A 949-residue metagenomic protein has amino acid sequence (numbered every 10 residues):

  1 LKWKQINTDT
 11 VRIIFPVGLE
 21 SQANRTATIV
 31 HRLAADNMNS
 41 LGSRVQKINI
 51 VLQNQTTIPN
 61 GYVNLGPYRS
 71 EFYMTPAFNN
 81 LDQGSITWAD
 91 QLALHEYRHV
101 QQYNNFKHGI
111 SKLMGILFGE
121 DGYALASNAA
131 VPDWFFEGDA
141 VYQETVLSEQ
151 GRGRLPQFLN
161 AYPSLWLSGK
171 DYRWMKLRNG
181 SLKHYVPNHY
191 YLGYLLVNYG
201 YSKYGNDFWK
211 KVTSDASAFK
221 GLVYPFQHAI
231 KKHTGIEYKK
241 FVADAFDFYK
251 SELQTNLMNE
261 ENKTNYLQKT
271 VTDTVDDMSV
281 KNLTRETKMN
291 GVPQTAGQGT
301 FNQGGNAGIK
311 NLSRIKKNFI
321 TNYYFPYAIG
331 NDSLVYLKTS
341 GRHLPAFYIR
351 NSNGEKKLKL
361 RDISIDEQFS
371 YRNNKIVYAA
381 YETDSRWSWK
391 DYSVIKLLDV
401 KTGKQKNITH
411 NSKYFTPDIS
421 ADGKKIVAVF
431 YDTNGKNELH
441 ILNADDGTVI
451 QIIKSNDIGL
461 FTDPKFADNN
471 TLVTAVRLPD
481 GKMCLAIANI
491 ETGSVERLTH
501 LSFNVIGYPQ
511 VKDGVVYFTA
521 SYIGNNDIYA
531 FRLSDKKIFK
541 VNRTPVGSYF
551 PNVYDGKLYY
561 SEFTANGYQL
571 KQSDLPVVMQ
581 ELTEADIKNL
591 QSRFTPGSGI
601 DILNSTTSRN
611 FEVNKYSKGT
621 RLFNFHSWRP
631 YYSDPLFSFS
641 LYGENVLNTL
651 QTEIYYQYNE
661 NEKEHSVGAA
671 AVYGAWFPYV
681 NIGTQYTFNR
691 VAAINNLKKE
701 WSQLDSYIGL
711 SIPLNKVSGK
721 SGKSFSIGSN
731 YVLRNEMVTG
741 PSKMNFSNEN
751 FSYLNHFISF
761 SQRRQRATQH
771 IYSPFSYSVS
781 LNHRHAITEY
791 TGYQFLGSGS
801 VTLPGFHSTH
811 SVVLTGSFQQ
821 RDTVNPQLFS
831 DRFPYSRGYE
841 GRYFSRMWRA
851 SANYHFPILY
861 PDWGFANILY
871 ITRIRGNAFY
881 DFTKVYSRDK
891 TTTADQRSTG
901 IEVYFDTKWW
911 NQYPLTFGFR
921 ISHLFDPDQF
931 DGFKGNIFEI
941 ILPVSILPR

Functional and structural regions predicted by a protein language model:
L1-A126, P132, P225: Juxtacatalytic substrate-recognition/specificity segment
K2-Q5, V212-E367, N373, V400: Beta/coil-rich, acidic/histidine-enriched accessory regions frequently appended to metallopeptidases
T87-L92, V100, F106-N198, K203 (+2 more regions): Acidic/His/Gly-enriched intrinsically disordered linker/tail segments that often contain short helix/coil "MoRF-like"
G153, Q157, F319-T321, K338-F347 (+11 more regions): A flexible loop/linker signature enriched in serine peptidases of the S9 family
T255-D276, G304-N322, R350-E367, L398-F415 (+5 more regions): Multi-bladed beta-propeller domains
G304, K317-F325, K338, A520 (+3 more regions): Outer-membrane beta-barrel initiation region
S385, N526, Y549, A565-G567 (+4 more regions): Outer-membrane beta-barrel translocator/channel fold
M744, E749-A878, Y886-R888, F930-G932 (+1 more regions): C-terminal outer-membrane beta-barrel translocator/porin domains of Gram-negative envelope proteins and their
